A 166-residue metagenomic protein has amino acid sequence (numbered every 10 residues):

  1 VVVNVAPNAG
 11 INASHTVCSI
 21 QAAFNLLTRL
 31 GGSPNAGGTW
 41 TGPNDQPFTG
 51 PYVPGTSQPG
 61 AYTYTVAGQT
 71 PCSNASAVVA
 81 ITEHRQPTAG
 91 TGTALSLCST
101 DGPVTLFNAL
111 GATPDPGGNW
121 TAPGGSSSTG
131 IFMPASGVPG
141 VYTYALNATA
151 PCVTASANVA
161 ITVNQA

Functional and structural regions predicted by a protein language model:
V1-A166: Proline- and Ser/Thr-rich low-complexity, intrinsically disordered segments
